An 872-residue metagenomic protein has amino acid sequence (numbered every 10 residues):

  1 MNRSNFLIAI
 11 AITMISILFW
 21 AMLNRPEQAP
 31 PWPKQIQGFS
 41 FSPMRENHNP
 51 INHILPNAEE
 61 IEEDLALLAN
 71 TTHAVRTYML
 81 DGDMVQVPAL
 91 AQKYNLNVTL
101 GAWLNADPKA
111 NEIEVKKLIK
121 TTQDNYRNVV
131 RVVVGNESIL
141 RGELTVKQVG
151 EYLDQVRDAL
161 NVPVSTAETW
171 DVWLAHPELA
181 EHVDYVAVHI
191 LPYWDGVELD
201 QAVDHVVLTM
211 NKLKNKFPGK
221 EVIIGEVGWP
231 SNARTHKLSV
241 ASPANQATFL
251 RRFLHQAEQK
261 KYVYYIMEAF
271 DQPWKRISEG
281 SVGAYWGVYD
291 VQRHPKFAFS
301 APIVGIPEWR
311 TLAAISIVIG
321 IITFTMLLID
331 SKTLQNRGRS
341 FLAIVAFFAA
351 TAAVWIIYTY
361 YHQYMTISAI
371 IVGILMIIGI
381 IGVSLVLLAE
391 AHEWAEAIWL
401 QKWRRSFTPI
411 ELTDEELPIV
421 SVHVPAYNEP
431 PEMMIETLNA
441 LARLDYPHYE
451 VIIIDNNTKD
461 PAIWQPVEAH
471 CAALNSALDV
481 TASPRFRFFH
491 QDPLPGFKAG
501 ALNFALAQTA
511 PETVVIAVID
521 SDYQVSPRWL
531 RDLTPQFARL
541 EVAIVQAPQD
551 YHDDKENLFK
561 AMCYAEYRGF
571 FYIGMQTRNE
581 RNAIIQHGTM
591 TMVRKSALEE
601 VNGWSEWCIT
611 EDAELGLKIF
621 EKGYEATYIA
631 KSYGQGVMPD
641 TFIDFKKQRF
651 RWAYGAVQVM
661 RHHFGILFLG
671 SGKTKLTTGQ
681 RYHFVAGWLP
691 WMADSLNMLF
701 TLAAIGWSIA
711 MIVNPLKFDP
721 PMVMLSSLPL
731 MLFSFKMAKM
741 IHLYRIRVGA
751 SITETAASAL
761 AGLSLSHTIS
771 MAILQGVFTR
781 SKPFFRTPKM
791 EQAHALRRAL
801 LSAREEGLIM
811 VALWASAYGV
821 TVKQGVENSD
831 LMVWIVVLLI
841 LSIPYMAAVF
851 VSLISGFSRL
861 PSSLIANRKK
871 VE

Functional and structural regions predicted by a protein language model:
P30-P33, G38, M44-E46, P50-H53 (+3 more regions): Aromatic-rich peripheral "rim/lid" segments of glycoside hydrolase catalytic domains that contact and position glycan
Y94, L100, V130, N136 (+2 more regions): Aromatic- and acid-rich polysaccharide-binding/catalytic face of secreted or lumenal carbohydrate-active enzymes
N336-S384, L412, P690-P783, A799-E872: Membrane-embedded multi-pass helical conduit in multi-pass membrane proteins, especially envelope-biosynthetic
I419-S421, E450, E599, E614: Cell-envelope/extracellular polymer assembly enzymes that use nucleotide-activated donors
L438-H448: Short, acidic, metal-binding catalytic loop of nucleotide-sugar glycosyltransferases
P447, D455-H470, D492-P495: A conserved acidic beta->alpha catalytic loop
C471, N475-V514, P527-I609, E614 (+3 more regions): Long helical/loop segments within the catalytic core of UDP-sugar-dependent glycosyltransferases, especially the large
I519-Q524, W607: The conserved acidic donor/metal-binding loop of glycosyltransferases
